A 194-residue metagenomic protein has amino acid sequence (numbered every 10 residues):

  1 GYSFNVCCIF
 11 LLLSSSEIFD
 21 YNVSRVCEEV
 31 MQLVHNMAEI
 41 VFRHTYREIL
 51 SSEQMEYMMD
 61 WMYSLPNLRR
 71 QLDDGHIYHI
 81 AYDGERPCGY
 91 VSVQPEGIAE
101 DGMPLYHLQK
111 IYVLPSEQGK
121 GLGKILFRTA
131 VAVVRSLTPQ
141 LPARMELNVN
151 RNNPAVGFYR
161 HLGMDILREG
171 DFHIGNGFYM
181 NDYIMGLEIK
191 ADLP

Functional and structural regions predicted by a protein language model:
C7-C8: Cysteine-centered motifs
L11-L13: Leucine-biased recognition of intrinsically disordered, low-complexity hydrophobic segments
Y21, R25-E28, H35-S116, F127-L137 (+2 more regions): Acetyl-CoA-dependent GNAT
C27, P104-Y106, L141-V156, R160-P194: C-terminal "cap" of GNAT-fold acetyltransferases
K110-R128, N150-G157, H161-L162: Conserved glycine-rich acetyl-CoA-binding loop
K120, L137-L141: Short coil/turn segments at alpha/beta junctions that flank glycine-rich nucleotide-binding fingerprints
